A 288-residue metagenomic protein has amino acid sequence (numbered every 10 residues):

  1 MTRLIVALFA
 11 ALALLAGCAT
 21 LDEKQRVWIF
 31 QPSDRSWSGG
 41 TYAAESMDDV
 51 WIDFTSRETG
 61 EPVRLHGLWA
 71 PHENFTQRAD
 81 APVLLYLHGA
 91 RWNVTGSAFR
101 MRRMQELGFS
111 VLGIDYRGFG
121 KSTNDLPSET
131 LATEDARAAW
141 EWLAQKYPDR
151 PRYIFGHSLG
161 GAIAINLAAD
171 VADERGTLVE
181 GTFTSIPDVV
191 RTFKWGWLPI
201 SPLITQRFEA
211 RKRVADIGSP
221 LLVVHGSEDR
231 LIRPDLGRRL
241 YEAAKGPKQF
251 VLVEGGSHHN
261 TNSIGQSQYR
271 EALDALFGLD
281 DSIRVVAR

Functional and structural regions predicted by a protein language model:
G17-R57: An N-terminal hydrophobic leader/cap segment in hydrolases
T59-W142: Membrane-embedded segments
R100, A210, S219, R233-E242: Short alpha-helix in the alpha/beta-hydrolase fold that links the catalytic acid
P148-S158: Alpha/beta-hydrolase fold nucleophile elbow
A162-S219, S263, S267: Hydrolase active-site cap/lid region
D216-G218, V223-H225, D229: Short beta-strand/loop motif that positions the catalytic acidic residue of the alpha/beta-hydrolase fold
E228-I232, H259-N260: Acidic catalytic loop of the alpha/beta-hydrolase fold
Y241-H259: Catalytic histidine neighborhood in serine/cysteine hydrolases with alpha/beta-hydrolase-type architecture
